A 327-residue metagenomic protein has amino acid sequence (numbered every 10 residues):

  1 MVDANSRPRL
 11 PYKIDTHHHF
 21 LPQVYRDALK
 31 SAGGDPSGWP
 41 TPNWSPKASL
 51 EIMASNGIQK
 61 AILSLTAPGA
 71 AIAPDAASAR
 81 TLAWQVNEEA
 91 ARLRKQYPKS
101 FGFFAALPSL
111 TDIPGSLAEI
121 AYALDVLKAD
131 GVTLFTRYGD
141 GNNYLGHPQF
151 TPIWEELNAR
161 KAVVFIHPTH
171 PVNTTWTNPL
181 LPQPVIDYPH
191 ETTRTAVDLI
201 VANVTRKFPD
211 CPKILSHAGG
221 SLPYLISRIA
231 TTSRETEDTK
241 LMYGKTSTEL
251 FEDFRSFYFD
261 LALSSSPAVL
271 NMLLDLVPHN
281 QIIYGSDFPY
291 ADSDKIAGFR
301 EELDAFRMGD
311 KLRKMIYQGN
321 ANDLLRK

Functional and structural regions predicted by a protein language model:
M1-T16, L21-K60, E88-K95, A118-Y122 (+4 more regions): Mid-to-C-terminal alpha-helical segments outside catalytic/metal-binding sites
L10, H19-W44, A73-P74, R80 (+2 more regions): Active-site gating loops and adjacent loop-to-helix segments of metal-dependent hydrolytic enzymes
I14-H18, A61-L63, G102-A105, V132-L134 (+4 more regions): Hydrophobic faces of well-ordered beta-strands that scaffold small-molecule active sites in alpha/beta enzyme cores
H18-F20, S109, P168-V172, F288-A291: Short glycine-enriched loops at secondary-structure junctions
W39-W44, A71, P108-S116, D140-P148 (+3 more regions): Acidic-and-aromatic substrate-binding clefts and catalytic sites of carbohydrate-active enzymes
L65-N203: Active-site gating/metal-coordination segments in enzymes
A129, A159, D210, P278-H279: Active-site acidic short loop of glycosyltransferases
L181-I200, P212-K327: H/E-rich (His + Asp/Glu) clusters that bind or coordinate divalent metals
